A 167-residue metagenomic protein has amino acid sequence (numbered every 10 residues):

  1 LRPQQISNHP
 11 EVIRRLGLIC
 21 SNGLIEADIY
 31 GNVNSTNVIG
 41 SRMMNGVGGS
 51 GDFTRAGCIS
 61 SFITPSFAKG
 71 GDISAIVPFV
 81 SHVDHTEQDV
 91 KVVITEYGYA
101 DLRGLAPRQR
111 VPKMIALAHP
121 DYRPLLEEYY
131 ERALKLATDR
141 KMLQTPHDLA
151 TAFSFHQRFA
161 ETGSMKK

Functional and structural regions predicted by a protein language model:
L1-K167: Conserved phosphate- and dinucleotide-binding cores of soluble alpha/beta proteins, encompassing both enzyme active
